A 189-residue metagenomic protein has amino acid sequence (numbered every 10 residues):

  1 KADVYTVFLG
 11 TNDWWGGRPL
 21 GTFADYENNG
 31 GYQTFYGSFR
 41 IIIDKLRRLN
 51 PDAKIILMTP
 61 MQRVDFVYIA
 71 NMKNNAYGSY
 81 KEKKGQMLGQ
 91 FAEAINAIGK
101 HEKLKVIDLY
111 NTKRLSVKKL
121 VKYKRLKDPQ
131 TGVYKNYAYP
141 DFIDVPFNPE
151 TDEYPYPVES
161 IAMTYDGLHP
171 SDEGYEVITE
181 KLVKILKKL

Functional and structural regions predicted by a protein language model:
K1-L189: Alpha-helical cap/lid subdomain in secreted, periplasmic, or secretory-pathway luminal O-acyl-processing enzymes
